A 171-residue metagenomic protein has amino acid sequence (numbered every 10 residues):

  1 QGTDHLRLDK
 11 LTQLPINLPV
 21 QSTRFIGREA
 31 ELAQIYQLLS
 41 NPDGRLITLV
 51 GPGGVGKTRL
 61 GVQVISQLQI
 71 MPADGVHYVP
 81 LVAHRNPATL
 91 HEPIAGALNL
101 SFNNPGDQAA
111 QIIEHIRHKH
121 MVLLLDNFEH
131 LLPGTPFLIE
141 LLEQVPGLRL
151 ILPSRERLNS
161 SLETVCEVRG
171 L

Functional and structural regions predicted by a protein language model:
Q1-T12: Cytosolic regulatory/linker segments at or just downstream of nucleotide-handling modules in signal-transduction
L11-L132, I139, E143-I151, E167-L171: Walker A/P-loop phosphate-binding element recognition
E156-L171: Non-catalytic, charged helical/coil tracts that couple and regulate nucleotide-powered enzyme cores
